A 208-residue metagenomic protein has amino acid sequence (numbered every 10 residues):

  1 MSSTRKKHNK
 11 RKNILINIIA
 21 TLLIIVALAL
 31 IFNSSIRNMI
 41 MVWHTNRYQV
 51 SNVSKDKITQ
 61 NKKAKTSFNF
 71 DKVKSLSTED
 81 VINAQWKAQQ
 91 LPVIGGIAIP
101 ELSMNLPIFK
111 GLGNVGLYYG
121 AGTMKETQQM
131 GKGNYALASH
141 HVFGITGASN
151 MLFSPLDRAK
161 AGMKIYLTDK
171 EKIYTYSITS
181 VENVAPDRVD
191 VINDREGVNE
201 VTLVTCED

Functional and structural regions predicted by a protein language model:
M1-N13: N-terminal Lys/Arg-rich, disordered targeting/topogenic segments
K10-D208: Solvent-exposed, non-transmembrane regions of membrane-associated and secreted proteins
